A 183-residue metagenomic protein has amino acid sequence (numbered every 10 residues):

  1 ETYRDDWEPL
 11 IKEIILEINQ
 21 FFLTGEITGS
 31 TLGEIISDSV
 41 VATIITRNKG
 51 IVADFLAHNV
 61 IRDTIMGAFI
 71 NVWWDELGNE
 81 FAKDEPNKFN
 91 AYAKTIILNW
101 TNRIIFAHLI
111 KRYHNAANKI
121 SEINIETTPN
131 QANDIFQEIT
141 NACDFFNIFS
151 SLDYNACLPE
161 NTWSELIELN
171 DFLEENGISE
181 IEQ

Functional and structural regions predicted by a protein language model:
E1-N161: Charged, often flexible domain-edge or linker segments that flank or initiate folded functional domains
I148-Q183: Conserved Class I S-adenosyl-L-methionine-dependent methyltransferase catalytic core
